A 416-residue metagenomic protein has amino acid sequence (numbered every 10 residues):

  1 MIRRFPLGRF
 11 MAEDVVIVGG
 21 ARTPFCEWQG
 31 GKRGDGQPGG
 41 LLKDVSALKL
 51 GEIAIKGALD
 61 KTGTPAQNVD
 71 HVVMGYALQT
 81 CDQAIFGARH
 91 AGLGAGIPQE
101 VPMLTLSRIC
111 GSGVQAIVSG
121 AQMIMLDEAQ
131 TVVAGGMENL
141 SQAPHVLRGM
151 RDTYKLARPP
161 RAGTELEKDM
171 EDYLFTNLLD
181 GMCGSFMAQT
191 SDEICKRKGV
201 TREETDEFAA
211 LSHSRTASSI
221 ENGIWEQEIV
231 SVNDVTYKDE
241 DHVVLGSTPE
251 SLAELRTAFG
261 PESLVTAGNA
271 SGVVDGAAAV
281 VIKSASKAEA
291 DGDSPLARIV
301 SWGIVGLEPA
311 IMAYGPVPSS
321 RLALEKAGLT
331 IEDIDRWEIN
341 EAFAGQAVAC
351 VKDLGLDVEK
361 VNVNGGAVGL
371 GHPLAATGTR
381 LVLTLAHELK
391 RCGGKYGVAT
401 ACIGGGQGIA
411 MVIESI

Functional and structural regions predicted by a protein language model:
L7-A77, C81-A91, A95, T190-R202 (+4 more regions): Conserved active-site "lid/cap" helical segment
E13, A21-P24, W28-K32, G36-I53 (+3 more regions): N-terminal extracellular/periplasmic Venus flytrap/periplasmic-binding protein-like
L41-V132, G136-K155, I229-E240, A310-I311 (+1 more regions): Conserved beta-ketoacyl condensing-enzyme motif
V45, Y76-V132, E167-K168, M182-F186 (+3 more regions): Conserved catalytic cysteine-centered active-site region of acyl-thioester-dependent Claisen-condensing enzymes
L106-E138, V146, C195-I224, A279-S286 (+3 more regions): Active-site-proximal alpha-helical scaffold in enzymes
T131-E193: Flexible glycine-/small-residue-enriched beta->alpha junction loops that bind anionic phosphate/pyrophosphate groups
D192, E228, V235, V300-G369: Active-site pocket-lining segment
